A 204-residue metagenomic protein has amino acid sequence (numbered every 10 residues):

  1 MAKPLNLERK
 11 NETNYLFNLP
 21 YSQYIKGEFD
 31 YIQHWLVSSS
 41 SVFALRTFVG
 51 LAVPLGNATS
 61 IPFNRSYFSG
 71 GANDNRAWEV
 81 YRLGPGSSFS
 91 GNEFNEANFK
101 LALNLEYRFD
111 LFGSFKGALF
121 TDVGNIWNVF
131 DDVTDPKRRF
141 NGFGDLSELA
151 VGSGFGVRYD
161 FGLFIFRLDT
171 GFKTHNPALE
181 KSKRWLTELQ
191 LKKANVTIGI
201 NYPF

Functional and structural regions predicted by a protein language model:
M1-F109, F120-V123, W127-F130, T134-P136: C-terminal outer-membrane beta-barrel translocator/porin domains of Gram-negative envelope proteins and their
L16-Q23, E93-A97, F143-L149, N176-A178 (+1 more regions): Replace "Gram-negative outer membrane beta-barrel proteins" with "bacterial and organellar outer membrane beta-barrel
W35-S39, F109-G113, D160-L163, F204: Outer-membrane beta-barrel strand-turn architecture
F43-T47, G117-T121, F155, F166-L168 (+1 more regions): Transmembrane beta-strands of outer-membrane beta-barrel proteins
G84-K100, F161-S182: A broadly tuned preference for mixed-charge, low-complexity surface segments
V123-F140, L163, T170-L186, Y202-F204: C-terminal beta-signal and adjacent terminal beta-strands/loops of Gram-negative outer-membrane beta-barrel proteins
D135-F161: Strand-loop-strand
Y159-L163, Q190-F204: Outer-membrane beta-barrel "beta-signal"
